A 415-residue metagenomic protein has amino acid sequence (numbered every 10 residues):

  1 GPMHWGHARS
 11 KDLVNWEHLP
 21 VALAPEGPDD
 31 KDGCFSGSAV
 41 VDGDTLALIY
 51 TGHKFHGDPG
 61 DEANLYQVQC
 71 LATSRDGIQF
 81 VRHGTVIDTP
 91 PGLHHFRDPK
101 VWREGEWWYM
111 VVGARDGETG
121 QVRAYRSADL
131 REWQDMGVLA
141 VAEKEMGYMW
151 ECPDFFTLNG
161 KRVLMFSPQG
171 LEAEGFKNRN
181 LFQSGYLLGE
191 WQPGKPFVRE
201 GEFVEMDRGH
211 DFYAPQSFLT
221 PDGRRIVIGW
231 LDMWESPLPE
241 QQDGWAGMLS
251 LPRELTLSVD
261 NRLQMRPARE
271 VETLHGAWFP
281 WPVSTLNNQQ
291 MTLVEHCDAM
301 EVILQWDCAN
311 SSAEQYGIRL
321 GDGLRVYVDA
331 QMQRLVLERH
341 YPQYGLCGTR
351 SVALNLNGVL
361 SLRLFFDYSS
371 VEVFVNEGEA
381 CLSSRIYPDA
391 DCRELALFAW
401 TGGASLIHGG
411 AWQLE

Functional and structural regions predicted by a protein language model:
G1-P99, R103-W150, T157-R208, G229-P280 (+3 more regions): Beta-rich carbohydrate-recognition and catalytic domains
F182-E415: Beta-rich accessory regions
